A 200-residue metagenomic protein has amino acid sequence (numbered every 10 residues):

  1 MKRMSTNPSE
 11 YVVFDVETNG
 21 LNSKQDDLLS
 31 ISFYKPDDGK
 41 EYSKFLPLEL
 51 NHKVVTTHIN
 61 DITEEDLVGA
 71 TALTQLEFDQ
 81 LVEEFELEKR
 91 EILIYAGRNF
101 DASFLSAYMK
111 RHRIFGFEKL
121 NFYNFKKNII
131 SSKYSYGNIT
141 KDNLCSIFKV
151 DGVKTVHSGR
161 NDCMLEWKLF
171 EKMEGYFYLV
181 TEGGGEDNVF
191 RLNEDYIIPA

Functional and structural regions predicted by a protein language model:
M1-T6, I147, M164-A200: Acidic two-metal-ion nuclease catalytic site recognized across multiple nuclease folds, prominently DnaQ/RNase D-T
K2-K110, F117, D142-H157: Conserved non-catalytic scaffold segment of RNase H-like nuclease domains
T18-G20, K127, L165: Short, glycine/acidic-enriched loop or turn micro-motifs at the edges of active sites
S103, I139, M164-W167: A structural signal for well-ordered alpha-helical segments within the folded catalytic domains of diverse enzymes
F115, Y136-G137, G152, Y176-L179: Substrate-binding/catalytic groove segments of enzymes that remodel or degrade extracellular structural polymers
N121-I139: Short alpha-helix plus adjacent loop in nuclease-associated cores
N161: Acidic donor-binding loop at a coil-to-helix junction in glycosyltransferase catalytic cores that engages
